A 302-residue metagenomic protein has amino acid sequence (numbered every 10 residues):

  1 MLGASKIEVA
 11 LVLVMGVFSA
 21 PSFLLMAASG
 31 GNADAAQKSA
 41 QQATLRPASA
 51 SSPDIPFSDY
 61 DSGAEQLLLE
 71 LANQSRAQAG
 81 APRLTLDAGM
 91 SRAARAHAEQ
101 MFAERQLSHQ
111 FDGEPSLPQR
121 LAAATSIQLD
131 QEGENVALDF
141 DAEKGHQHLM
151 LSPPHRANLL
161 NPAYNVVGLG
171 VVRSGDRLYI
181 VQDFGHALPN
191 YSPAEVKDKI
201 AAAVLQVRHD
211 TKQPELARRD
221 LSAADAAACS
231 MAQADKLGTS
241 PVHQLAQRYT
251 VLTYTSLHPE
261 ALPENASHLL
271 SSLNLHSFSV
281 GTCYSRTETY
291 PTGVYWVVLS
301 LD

Functional and structural regions predicted by a protein language model:
M1-V12: N-terminal Sec-pathway targeting helices
L2-G3, G31-D34, S116-D183, T239-D302: A well-ordered secondary-structure block
K6, G16-F18, A28-G30: Intrinsic disorder/low-complexity segments in short proteins, especially the signal peptide and propeptide regions
L11-S22: Bacterial N-terminal signal peptides
S22-S39: Signal peptide processing junction and immediate N-terminal pro/mature segment of secreted/exported proteins
Q37-A40, T44, A48-R120, R156 (+3 more regions): Short, well-ordered surface patches within globular domains
G80-A81, D141, L188-P189: A broad detector of the eukaryotic-type serine/threonine protein kinase catalytic domain
S174-D198, A202: Extracytoplasmic and endomembrane cell-envelope/extracellular-matrix remodeling and assembly machinery
